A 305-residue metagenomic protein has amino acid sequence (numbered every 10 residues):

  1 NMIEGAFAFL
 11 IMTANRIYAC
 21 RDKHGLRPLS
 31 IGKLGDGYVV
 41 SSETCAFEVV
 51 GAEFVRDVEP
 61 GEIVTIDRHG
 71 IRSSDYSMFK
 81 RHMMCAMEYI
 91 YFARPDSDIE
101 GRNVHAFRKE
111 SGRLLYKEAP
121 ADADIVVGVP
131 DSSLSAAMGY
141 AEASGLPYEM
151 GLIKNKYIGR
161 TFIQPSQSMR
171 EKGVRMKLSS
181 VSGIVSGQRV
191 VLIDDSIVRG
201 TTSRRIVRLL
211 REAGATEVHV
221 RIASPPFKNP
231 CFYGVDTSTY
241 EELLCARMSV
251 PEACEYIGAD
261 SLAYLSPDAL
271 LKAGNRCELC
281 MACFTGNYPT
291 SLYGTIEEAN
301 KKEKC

Functional and structural regions predicted by a protein language model:
N1-S133, A141-S182, R276-E278, A282-G294 (+1 more regions): N-terminal segments that mediate ammonia production and transfer in glutamine-dependent amidotransferase systems
N15-I17, R21, G51-D57, R208-C305: PRPP-dependent phosphoribosyltransferase catalytic core
C20, L192-I193: Generic enzyme active-site microenvironment
E62, D194-I197: Conserved beta-strand-loop-short alpha-helix elements that form and flank the Mn2+/Mg2+-coordinating active site
L115, Y140, D195-S196, V218: Hydrophobic, well-ordered secondary-structure elements that form the walls of internal hydrophobic environments
D131, I197-T201: Residue-level detector of alpha-helix initiation sites
G139, R205-L209: Active-site signature of alpha/beta-hydrolase-fold catalytic machinery across serine- and Asp/Cys-nucleophile hydrolases
P147, S179-V191, T201, I206: Conserved structured catalytic cores and adjacent interaction surfaces of nucleotide-binding/hydrolyzing enzymes
